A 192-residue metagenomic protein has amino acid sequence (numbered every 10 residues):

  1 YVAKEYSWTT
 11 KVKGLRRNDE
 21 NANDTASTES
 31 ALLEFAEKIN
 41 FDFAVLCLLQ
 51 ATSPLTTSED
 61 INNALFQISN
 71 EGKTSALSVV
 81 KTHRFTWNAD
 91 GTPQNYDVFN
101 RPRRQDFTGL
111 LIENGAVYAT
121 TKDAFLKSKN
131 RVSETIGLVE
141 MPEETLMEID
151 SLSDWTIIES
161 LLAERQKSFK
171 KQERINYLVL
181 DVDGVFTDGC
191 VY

Functional and structural regions predicted by a protein language model:
Y1-Y6, D19, I158: One-carbon transfer enzymes
E5, N23-F35, F41, A51-M141: Conserved core of the sugar-phosphate nucleotidyltransferase
W8-A26: Conserved donor nucleotide-binding strand/loop of the catalytic core
R17-D19, A51-S53, V182: Short acidic donor-binding/metal-coordinating loop in glycosyltransferase active sites
F43, G72, Q172-I175: A general structural motif
L46: Short aromatic/hydrophobic "clamp" motif used to bind/position activated sugar donors
D123, M147-L180: Non-catalytic pre-domain segments flanking phosphatase-related domains
E173-Y177, V185-Y192: Active-site neighborhood of HAD-like aspartate-dependent phosphohydrolases
